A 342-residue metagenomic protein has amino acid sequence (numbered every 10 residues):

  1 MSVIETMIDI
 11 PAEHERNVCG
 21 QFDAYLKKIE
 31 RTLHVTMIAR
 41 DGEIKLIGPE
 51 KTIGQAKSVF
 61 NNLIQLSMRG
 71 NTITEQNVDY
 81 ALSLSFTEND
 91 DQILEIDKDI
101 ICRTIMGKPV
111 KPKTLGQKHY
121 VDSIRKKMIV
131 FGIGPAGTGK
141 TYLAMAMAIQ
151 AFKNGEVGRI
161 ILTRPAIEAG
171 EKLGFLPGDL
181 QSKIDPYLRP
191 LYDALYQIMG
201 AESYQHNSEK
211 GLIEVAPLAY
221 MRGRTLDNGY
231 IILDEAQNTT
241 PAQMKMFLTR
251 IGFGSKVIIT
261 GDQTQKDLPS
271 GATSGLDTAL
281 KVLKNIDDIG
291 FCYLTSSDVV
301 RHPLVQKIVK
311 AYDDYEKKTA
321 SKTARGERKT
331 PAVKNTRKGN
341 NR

Functional and structural regions predicted by a protein language model:
M1-N17: Short glycine-/aliphatic-rich beta-strand segments at the starts of folded cytosolic domains
E13-R31: Short amphipathic alpha-helix segments
V18, Y25, Q55-V59, M244-F247: Hydrophobic side chains in well-ordered alpha-helices
R31-I38: A short, structured beta-strand/loop element
I38-D97: Interdomain "pre-motor" coupling segment immediately N-terminal to P-loop NTPase/helicase cores
T87-L115: Conserved loop-to-helix interface motifs that mediate assembly, gating, or partner/ligand docking in ancient ring
I105-Q117, D122-L233, Q237-R342: Conserved helicase motor core of SF1/SF2 NTP-dependent helicases
